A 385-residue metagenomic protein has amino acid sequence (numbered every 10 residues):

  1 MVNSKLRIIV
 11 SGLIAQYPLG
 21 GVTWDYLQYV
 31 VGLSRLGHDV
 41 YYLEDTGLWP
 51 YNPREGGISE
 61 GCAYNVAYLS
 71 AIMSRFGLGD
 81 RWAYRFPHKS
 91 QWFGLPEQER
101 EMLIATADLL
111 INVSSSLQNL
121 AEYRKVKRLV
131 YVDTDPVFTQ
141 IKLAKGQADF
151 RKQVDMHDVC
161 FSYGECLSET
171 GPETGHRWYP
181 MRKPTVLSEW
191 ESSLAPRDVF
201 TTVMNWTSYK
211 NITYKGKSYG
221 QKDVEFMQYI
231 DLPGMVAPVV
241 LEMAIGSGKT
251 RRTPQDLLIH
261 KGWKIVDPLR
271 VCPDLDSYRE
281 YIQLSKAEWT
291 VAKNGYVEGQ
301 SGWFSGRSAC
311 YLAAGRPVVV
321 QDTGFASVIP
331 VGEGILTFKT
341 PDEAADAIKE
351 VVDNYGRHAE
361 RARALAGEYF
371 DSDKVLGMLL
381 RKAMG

Functional and structural regions predicted by a protein language model:
N3-I8: Extreme N-terminal starter segment of soluble prokaryotic enzymes
I9-G171, C272-S277, Y281, V297-G299: Extended catalytic core of nucleotide-activated donor transferases of GT-like folds
I9-L13, L43-G47, D133-T134, T202-Y209 (+2 more regions): Short loop/turn segments at strand-loop or loop-helix junctions that form parts of catalytic or ligand-binding pockets
G12-T23, L27-Q28, S34-P50, E55 (+5 more regions): Catalytic binding pocket for nucleotide-activated donors in carbohydrate/polymer assembly enzymes
L43-L48, Y84-S90, V240-R251, D322-T323: Acidic carboxylate-rich catalytic motifs and surrounding loops in phosphoryl-/glycosyl-chemistry enzymes
N119-K125, S168-T174, T253-I259, A326-V331: Short loop/helix-cap segments at secondary-structure boundaries that form the rim of catalytic
A121-V137, G175-E191, A314-R316: P-loop/Walker A phosphate-binding loop and immediately adjacent motor/lid segment at beta-alpha junctions
E169-A287, G295: Conserved catalytic-core segment of nucleotide-activated headgroup transferases in glycan assembly
